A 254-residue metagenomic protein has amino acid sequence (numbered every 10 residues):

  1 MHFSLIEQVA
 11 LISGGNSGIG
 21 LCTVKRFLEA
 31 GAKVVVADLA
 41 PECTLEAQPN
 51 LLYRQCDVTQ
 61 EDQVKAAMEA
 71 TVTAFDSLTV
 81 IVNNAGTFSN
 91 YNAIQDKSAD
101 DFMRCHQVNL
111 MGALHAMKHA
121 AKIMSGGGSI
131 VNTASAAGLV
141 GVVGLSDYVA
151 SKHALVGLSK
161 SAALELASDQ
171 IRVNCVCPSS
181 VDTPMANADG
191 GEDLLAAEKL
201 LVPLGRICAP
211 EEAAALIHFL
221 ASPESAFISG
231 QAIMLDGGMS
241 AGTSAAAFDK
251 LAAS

Functional and structural regions predicted by a protein language model:
V9, N16-S17: Conserved glycine-rich cofactor-binding loop
K65, F88-M103, K122, G144-D147 (+2 more regions): Conserved mid-core segment of classical short-chain dehydrogenase/reductases
T79, Q95-L114, V131, Y148 (+2 more regions): Catalytic Tyr-X3-Lys loop
F88-Y91, H218, S229-S254: Short C-terminal tail/terminal secondary-structure segment of NAD(P)H-dependent dehydrogenase/reductase domains
M117, S151, S159: Active-site helix of classical SDR
K122, L164-S168, A226: Alpha-helical segment proximal to the catalytic Tyr-Lys
S135: Residue(s) in the substrate-gating loop at a strand-loop-helix junction that position the organic substrate next
C175, D193-I228, L235-G237: C-terminal helical subdomain
